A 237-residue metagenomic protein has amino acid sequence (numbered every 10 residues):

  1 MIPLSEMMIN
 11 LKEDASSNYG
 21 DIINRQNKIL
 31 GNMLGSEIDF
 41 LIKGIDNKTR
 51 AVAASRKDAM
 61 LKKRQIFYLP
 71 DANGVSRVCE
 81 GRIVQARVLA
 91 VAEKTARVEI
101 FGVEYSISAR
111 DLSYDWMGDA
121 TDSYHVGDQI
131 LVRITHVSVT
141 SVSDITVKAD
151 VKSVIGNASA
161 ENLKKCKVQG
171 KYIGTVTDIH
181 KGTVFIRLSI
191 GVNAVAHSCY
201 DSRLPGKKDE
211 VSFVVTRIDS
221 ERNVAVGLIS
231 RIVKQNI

Functional and structural regions predicted by a protein language model:
M1-I237: Single-stranded RNA-binding regions, centering on S1/OB-family and related RNA-binding modules
